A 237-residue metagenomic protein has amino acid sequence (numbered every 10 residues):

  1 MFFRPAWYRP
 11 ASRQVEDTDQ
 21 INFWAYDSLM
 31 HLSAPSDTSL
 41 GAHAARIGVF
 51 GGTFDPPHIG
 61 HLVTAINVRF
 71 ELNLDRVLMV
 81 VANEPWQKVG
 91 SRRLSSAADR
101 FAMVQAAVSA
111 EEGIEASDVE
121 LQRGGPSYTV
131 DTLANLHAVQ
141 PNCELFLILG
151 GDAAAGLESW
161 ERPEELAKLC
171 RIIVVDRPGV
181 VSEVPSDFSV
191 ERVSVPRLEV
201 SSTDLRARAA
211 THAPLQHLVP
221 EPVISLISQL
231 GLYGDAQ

Functional and structural regions predicted by a protein language model:
M1-R9, R13: Extreme N-terminal basic, low-complexity initiation segments that serve as generic localization/processing leaders
Y8, D19-Q237: Nucleotidyltransferase catalytic core that binds NTPs
R13-Q14, H58: Short Gly/Ser/Thr- and charged-rich N-terminal loops/segments that act as flexible capping/hinge elements
